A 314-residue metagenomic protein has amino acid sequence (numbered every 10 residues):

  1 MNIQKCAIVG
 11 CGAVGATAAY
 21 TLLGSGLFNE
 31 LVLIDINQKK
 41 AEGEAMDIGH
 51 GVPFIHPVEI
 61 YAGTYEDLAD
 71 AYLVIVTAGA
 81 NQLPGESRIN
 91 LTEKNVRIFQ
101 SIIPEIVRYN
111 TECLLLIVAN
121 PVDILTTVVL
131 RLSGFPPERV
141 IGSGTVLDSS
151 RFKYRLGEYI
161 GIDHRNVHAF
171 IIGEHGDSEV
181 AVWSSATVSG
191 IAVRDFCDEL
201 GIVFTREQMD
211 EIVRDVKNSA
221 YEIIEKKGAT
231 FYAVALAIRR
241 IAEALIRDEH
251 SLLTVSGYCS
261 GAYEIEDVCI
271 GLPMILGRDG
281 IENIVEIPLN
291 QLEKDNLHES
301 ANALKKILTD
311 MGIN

Functional and structural regions predicted by a protein language model:
C11-G12: Glycine-rich Rossmann-fold phosphate-binding loop(s) that bind the pyrophosphate of adenine dinucleotide cofactors
G15-A16: N-terminal Rossmann-fold NAD(P) dinucleotide-binding loop
G24-E30, G134-P137: Conserved S-adenosyl-L-methionine
I36-Y72, E86, K305-G312: Conserved N-terminal Rossmann-fold NAD(P) cofactor-binding segment
A78-A80: Conserved NAD(P)H cofactor-binding loop of Rossmann-fold oxidoreductase domains
S87-K153: Rossmann-like NAD(P)(H) cofactor-binding subdomain of soluble oxidoreductases
S133-R139, D148-N314: C-terminal substrate-binding/catalytic lobe of Rossmann-fold NAD(P)-dependent dehydrogenases
